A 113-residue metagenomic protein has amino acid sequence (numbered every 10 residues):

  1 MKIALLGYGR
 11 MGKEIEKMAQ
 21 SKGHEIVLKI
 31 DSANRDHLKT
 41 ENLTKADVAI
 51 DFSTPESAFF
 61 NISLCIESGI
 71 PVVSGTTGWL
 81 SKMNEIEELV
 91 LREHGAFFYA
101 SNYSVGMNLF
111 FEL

Functional and structural regions predicted by a protein language model:
K2-I15: Glycine-rich adenosine-cofactor-binding loop
G9, S32-A33, G78: Residues in the short beta-alpha loop(s) of Rossmann-like NAD(P)-binding domains
M11, R35, P55: Conserved Rossmann-like nucleotide-cofactor binding loop
E14, M18-K39: NAD(P)-binding Rossmann-fold cofactor-contacting core
I26, V72-V73, A96-F97: Hydrophobic beta-strand scaffold residues
E41-V48, F52-T76, M83-I86: Rossmann-fold NAD(P) dinucleotide-binding segment
S63, E67, T76-A100, V105-L113: Rossmann-fold NAD(P)-binding glycine/threonine-rich loop
